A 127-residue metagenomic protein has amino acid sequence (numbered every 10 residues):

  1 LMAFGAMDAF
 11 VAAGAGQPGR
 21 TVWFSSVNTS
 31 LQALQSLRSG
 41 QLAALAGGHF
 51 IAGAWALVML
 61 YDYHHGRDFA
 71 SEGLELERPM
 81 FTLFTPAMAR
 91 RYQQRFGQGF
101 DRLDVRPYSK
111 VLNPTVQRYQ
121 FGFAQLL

Functional and structural regions predicted by a protein language model:
L1-M2, N28-L31, F50, M80-M88: Glycine-rich beta-alpha junction loops
L1-Q35, L57: Hydrophobic alpha-helical
A6-G14, Q41, H64-D68: Sec/Tat-exported extracytoplasmic proteins
D8, Q35, S39, D62 (+1 more regions): Charged/polar, solvent-exposed surface patches and flexible loops
G19, L45-A46, S71-G73: Short, hydrophobic secondary-structure boundary micro-motifs
N28-A33, H49-H65: Hydrophobic alpha-helical segments within soluble ligand-binding/sensing domains
S39-H49: Short beta-strand elements at the ligand-binding edges of bilobed clamshell
A56-L127: Hinge/cleft segment of the Venus flytrap/periplasmic-binding protein
